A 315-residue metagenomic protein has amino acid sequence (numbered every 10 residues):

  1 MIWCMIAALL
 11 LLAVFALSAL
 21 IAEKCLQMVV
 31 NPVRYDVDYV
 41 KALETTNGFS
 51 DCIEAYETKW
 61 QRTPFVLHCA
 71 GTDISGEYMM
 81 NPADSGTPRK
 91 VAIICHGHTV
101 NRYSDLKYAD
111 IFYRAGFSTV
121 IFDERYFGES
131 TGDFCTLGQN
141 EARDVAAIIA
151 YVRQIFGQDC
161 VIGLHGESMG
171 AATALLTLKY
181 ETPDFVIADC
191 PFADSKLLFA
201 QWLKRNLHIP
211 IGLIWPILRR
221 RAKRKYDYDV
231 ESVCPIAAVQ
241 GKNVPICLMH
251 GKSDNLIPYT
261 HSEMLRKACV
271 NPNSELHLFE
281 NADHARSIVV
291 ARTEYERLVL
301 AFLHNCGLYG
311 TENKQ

Functional and structural regions predicted by a protein language model:
W3-L67: An N-terminal hydrophobic leader/cap segment in hydrolases
A109-T131: Conserved alpha/beta-hydrolase
C135-F156: Alpha/beta-hydrolase active-site loop
F156-S168: Alpha/beta-hydrolase fold nucleophile elbow
L176-Y228, A237: Hydrolase active-site cap/lid region
G241-N243, L248-H250, D254: Short beta-strand/loop motif that positions the catalytic acidic residue of the alpha/beta-hydrolase fold
N255-H261: Conserved alpha/beta-hydrolase "acid-adjacent" motif
A282-T293: Catalytic histidine-centered segment of alpha/beta-hydrolase-like enzymes
